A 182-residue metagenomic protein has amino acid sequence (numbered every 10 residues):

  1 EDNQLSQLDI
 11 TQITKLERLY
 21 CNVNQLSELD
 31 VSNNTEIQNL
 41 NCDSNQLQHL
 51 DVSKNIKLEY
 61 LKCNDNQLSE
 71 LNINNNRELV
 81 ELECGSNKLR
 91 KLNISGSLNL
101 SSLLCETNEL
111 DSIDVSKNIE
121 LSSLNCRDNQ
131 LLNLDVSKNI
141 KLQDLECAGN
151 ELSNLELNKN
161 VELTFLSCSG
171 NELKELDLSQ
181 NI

Functional and structural regions predicted by a protein language model:
E1-S6, K174-I182: Low-complexity/repetitive intrinsically disordered segments
D2, I13-L16, S32-I37, S53-L58 (+7 more regions): Leucine-rich repeat
L8, L29, L50, L71 (+5 more regions): Canonical leucine-rich repeat
E17, L89-L92: Extended charged/polar low-complexity repeat regions
E17-C21, Q38-C42, E59-C63, V80-C84 (+5 more regions): Conserved hydrophobic beta-strand positions in leucine-rich repeat
